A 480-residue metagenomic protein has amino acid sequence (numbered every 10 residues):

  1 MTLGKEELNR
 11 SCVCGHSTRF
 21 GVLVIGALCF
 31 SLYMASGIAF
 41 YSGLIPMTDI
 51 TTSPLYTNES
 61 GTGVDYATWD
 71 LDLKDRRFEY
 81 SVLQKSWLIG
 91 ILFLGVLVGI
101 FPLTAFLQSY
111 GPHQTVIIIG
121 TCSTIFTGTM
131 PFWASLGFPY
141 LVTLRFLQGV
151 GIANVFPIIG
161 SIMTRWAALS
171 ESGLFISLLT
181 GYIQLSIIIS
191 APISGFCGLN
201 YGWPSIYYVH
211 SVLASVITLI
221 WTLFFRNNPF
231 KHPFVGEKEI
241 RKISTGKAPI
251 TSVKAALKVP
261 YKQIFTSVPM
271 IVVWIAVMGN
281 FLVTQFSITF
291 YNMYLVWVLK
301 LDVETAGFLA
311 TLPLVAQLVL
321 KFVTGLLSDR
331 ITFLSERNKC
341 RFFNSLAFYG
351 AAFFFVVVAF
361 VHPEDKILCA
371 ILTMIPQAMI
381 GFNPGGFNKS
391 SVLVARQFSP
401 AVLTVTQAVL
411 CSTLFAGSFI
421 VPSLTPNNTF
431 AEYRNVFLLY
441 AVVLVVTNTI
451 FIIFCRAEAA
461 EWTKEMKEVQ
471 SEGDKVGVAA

Functional and structural regions predicted by a protein language model:
M1-S81: Cytosolic juxtamembrane N-terminal segment immediately preceding the first transmembrane helix of multi-pass
G37-S42, K262, T266-F322, N383-P384 (+1 more regions): Extracytoplasmic gate region of multi-pass secondary transporters
L97-P139: Conserved MFS/SLC helix-loop-helix module at the cytosolic interface between two early adjacent transmembrane helices
T121-S135, L346-P363: C-terminal ends and interior cores of transmembrane alpha-helices in multi-pass membrane transporters/permeases
F126, G137-N154, F354-F355, K366-P384: Hydrophobic core of transmembrane alpha-helices in multi-pass small-molecule transporters, especially MFS/SLC-type
A153-A168, I380-A395: Intracellular juxtamembrane helix-capping segments at the cytosolic ends of symmetry-related transmembrane helices
V155, T164, E171-L199, S205-I217 (+2 more regions): Glycine-rich segments within core transmembrane alpha-helices of 12-TM secondary carriers
G198-T266, V272, V446-E472: Central mid-sequence intracellular linker of multi-pass
